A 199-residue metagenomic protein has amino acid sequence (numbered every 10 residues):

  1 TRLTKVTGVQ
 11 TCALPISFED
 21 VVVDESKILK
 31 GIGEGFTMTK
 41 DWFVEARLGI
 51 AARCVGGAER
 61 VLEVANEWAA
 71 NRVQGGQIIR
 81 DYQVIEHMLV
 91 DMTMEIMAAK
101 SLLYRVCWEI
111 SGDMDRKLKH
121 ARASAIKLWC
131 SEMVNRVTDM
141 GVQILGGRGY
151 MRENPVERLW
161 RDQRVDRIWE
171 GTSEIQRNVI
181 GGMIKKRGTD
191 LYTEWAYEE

Functional and structural regions predicted by a protein language model:
T1-C12: Single conserved hydrophobic/aromatic residue that forms the stacking wall/gate of nucleotide- or nucleobase-binding
S17, E25-S26, I32-E34, M38-E199: Alpha-helical interface subdomain recognition
